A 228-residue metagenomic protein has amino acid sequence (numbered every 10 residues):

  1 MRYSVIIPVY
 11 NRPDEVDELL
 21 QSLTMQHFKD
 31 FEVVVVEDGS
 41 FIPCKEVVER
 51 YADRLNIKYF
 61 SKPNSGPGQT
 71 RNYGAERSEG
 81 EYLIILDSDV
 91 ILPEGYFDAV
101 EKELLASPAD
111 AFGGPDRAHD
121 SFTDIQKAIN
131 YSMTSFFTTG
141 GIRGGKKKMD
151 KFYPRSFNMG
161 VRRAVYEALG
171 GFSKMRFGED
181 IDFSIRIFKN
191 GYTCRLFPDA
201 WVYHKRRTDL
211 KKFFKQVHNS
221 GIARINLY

Functional and structural regions predicted by a protein language model:
M1-M25: N-proximal low-complexity "stem/linker" segments adjacent to membrane-targeting elements
L20-S61: Acidic donor-binding segment of Leloir-type glycosyltransferases
I42-P43, V90-E103, I185: Acidic donor-binding/catalytic loop of UDP-sugar-dependent glycosyltransferases, especially processive GT2
K62-S78, A99, Y153-F157: Glycine-rich, basic loop-to-helix element that forms the pyrophosphate-binding segment of sugar-nucleotide handling
L83: Short aromatic/hydrophobic "clamp" motif used to bind/position activated sugar donors
G95-K127, A200-W201, K205: Conserved donor NDP-sugar-binding/catalytic core segment of glycosyltransferases
A118, T139-A164, M175-R176, D182 (+2 more regions): A recurrent flexible, glycine/aromatic-enriched loop bordering the glycosyltransferase active site that acts as
S173-Y228: Catalytic donor/gating beta->alpha subdomain of glycosyltransferases that bind UDP-sugars
